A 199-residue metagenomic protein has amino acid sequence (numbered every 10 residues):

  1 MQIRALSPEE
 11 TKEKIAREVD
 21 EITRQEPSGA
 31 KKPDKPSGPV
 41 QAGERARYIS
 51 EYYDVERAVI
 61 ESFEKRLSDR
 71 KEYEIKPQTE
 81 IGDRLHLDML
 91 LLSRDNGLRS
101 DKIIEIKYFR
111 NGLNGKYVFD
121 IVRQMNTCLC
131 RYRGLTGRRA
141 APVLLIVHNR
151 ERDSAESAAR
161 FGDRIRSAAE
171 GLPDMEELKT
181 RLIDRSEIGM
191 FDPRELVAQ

Functional and structural regions predicted by a protein language model:
M1-Q2: Membrane-embedded hydrophobic alpha-helical segments
S7-G82: Acidic-basic catalytic patches of nuclease active cores, encompassing PD-(D/E)XK and other metal-cofactor nuclease
T79-E80, S93, Y108-R110: Short, flexible loop/turn elements at secondary-structure junctions
L85-L87: Short beta-strand or tight-loop elements that sit immediately N-terminal to catalytic metal-binding acidic residues
L90-I103: Active-site beta-strand-loop-beta-strand hairpin of nuclease catalytic cores that positions key catalytic residues
D101, R139-V143, L178-T180: Residue-level recognition of the N-termini of beta-strands and the immediately preceding loop/turn
I106-P173: Catalytic cores of nucleic-acid endonucleases
A159-Q199: Non-catalytic C-terminal interaction segments of nucleic acid-processing enzymes
